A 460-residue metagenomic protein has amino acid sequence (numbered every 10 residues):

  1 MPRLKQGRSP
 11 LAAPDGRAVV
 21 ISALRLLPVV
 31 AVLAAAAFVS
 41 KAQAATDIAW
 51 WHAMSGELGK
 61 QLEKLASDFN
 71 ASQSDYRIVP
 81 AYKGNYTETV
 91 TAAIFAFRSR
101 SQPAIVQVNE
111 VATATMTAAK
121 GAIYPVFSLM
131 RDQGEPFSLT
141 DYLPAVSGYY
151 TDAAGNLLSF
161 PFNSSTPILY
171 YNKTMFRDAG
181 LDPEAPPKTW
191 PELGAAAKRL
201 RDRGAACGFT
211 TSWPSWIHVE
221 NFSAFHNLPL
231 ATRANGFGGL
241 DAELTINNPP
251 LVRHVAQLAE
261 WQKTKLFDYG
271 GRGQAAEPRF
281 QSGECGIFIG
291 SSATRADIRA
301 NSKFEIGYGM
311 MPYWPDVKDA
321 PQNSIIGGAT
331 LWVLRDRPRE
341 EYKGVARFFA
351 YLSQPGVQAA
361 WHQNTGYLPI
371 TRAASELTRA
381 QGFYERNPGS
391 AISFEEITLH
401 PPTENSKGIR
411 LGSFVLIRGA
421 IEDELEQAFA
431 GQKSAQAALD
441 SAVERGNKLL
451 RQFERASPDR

Functional and structural regions predicted by a protein language model:
D68-Y142, D178-G180, A185-K188, G286-I287 (+3 more regions): Extracytoplasmic "Venus flytrap"/periplasmic binding protein-like
S72, A179, V252, A256 (+4 more regions): Extracytoplasmic/periplasmic substrate-recognition and gating elements
F95, P103-A104, E135-M175, G208 (+2 more regions): A structural signal for short loop-to-beta-strand junctions that line the ligand-binding cleft of periplasmic/secreted
V111-I168, G194, E220-A224, P250 (+2 more regions): Hinge/lid segment of periplasmic solute-binding proteins
F127-Y142, P186, L228-R253, A300-N301 (+4 more regions): Short, solvent-exposed loop/beta-turn-alpha elements that line the ligand-binding surface or hinge of extracytoplasmic
T151-F162, P167, R177, P191-E243 (+1 more regions): Extracytoplasmic/periplasmic solute-binding protein
G194-R199, F237-G270: Glycine-centered hinge/linker elements that transmit conformational signals in sensory and ligand-binding systems
G309, Q363-D423, Q427, R455-R460: Long, aromatic- and glycine/proline-rich binding clefts that accommodate carbohydrate-like moieties
